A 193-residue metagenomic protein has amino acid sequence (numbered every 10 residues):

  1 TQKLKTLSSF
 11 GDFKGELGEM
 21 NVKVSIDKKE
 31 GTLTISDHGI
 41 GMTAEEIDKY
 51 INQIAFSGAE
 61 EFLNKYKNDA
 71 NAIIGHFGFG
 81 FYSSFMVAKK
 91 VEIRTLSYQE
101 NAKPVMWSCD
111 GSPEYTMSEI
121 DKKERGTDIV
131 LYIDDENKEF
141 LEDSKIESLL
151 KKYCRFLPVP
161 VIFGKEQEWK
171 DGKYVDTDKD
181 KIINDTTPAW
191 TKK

Functional and structural regions predicted by a protein language model:
T1-D135, E139-F140, S148, R155: GHKL (Bergerat-fold) ATPase N-terminal catalytic module, capturing the glycine-rich phosphate-binding loop and acidic
K3, Q167-E168, I182: Intrinsic disorder/low-complexity segments enriched in polar/small residues
F62-K67, S144, P160-Q167: Short coil/turn segments at secondary-structure boundaries
C109, E166-D171: A glycine-rich phosphate-binding loop feature that marks nucleotide/adenosyl-phosphate handling sites
Y115, S144, V159, D171-K193: GHKL/Histidine-kinase-like ATPase module
C154-P160: Acyl-group handoff/entry surfaces in thioester-processing enzymes
